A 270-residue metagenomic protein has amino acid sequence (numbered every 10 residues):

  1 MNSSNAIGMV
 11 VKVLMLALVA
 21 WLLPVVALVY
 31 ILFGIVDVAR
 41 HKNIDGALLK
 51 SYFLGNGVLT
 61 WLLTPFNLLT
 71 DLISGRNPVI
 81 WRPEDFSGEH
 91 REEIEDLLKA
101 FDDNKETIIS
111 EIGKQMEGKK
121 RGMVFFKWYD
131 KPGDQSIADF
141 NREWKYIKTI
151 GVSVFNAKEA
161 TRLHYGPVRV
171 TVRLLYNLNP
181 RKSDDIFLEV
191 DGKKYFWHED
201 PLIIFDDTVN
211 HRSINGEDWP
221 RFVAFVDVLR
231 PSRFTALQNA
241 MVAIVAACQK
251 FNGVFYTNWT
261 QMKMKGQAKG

Functional and structural regions predicted by a protein language model:
A17-V29: Transmembrane helix interruption/hinge and helix-loop junction motifs
V26-F140: Non-heme Fe(II)/2-oxoglutarate
A138-E159, V170: A short glycine-rich, His/Asp/Glu-containing loop-to-beta-strand
V154-N156, P167-S183: Short, conserved beta-strand element in jelly-roll/cupin
R162-L163, F205, H211-E217: Short beta-strand His + acidic residue motifs that chelate non-heme Fe in jelly-roll/DSBH and cupin folds
R173-L178, I204, W219-F234: A short hydrophobic beta-strand segment most commonly corresponding to one strand of the jelly-roll/cupin
N179-E199: A short beta-strand-loop-beta hairpin characteristic of the jelly-roll/cupin
F196-N210: Conserved metal-binding segment of the jelly-roll/cupin
